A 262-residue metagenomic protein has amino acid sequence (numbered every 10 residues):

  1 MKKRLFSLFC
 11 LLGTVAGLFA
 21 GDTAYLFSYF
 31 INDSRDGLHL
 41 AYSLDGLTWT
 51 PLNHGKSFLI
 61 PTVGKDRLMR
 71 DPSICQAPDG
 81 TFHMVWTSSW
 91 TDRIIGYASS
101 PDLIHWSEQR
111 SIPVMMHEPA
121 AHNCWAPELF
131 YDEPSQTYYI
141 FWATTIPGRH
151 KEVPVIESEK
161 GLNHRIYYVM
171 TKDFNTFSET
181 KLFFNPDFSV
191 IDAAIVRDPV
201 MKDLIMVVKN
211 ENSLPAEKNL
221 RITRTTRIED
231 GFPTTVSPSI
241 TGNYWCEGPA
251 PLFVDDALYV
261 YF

Functional and structural regions predicted by a protein language model:
R4-V15: Sec-dependent N-terminal signal peptides
F19-F262: Carbohydrate-active catalytic/glycan-binding domains of CAZyme proteins, especially the secreted or lumenal ectodomains
